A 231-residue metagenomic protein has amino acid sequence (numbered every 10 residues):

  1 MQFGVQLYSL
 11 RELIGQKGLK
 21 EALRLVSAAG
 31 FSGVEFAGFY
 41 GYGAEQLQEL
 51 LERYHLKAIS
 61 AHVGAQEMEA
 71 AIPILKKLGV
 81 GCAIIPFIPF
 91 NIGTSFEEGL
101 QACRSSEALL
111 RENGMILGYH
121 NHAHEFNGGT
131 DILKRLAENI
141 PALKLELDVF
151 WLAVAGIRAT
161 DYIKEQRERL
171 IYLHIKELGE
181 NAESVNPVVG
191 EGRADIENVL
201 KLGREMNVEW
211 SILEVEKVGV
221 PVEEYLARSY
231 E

Functional and structural regions predicted by a protein language model:
M1-S27, Y40, G79, A108 (+3 more regions): Histidine-acidic metal/acid-base catalytic patches
S9, A37-G38, H62, N121: Residue-level recognition of beta-strand->loop/alpha-helix junctions
F31, E35-R53: Glycine-rich, proline-tolerant flexible connector loops at the mouths of alpha/beta enzymes
G33, G118-H120, E146, I212-E214: Generic enzyme active-site microenvironment
A37, H120-H122, F150, V215-E216: Short strand-turn motif at the edge of the Rossmann-like AdoMet-binding core
Q46-L50, A70-I74, R158-E165: A short acidic, amphipathic alpha-helical/loop segment
Y54, I59-L145, L152-V154: Active-site acidic/histidine proton-transfer and metal-coordination neighborhood in alpha/beta enzyme cores
